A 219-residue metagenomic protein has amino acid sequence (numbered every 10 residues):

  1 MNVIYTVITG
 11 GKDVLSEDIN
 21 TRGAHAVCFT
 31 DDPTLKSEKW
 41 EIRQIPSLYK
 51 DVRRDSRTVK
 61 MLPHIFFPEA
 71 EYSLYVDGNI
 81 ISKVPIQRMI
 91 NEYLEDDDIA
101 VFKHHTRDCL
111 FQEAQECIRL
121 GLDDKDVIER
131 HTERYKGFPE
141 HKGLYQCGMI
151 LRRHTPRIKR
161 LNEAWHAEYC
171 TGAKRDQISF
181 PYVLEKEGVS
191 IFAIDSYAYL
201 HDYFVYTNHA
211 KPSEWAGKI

Functional and structural regions predicted by a protein language model:
M1-R57, F66-E69, T171-R175, K186-G188 (+1 more regions): N-terminal anchoring/stem segment of glycosyltransferases
R22, K60, Y145-Q146: Residues that flank catalytic or metal-binding motifs in active/ligand-binding sites
Y49-L74, V84-R88, S179-F180: A conserved donor-nucleotide-binding helix/loop in the catalytic core of Leloir-type glycosyltransferases
R54-L62, R88, R119-K136: Short acidic (Asp/Glu) patches
A70, E95-D98, V189: Short, high-confidence coil segments that cap the C-terminus of an alpha-helix and link into the following beta-strand
D77-I81: The conserved acidic donor/metal-binding loop of glycosyltransferases
S82-I118: Conserved donor-nucleotide/metal-binding helix-loop-beta segment in metal-dependent transferases, i.e., the alpha-helix
D123-G217: Catalytic core and acceptor-binding pocket of nucleotide-sugar-dependent glycosyltransferases
